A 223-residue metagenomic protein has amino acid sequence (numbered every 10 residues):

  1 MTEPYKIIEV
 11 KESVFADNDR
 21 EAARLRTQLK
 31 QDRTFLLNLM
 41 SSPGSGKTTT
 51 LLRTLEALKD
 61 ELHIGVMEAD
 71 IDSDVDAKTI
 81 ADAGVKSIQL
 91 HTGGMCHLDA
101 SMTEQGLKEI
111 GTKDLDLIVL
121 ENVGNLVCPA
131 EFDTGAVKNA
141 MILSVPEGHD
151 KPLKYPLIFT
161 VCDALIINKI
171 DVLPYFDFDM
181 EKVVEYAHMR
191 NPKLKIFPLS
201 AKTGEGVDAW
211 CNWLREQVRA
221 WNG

Functional and structural regions predicted by a protein language model:
P4-T27, D32-M40, S45, T49 (+3 more regions): Nucleotide-state-sensitive switch-loop elements of NTP-binding domains
T50, D99, K151-K154, D179 (+1 more regions): Residues at alpha-helix caps and immediate loop-helix transition turns in enzyme cores, especially N- and C-cap
D70, N168, S200: Active-site glycine-centered loops adjacent to acidic/histidine catalytic or metal-binding residues that shape
H91, L143, S200: Residues at the C-termini of beta-strands that transition into short coil/loop
P129-A136, V145-K193: Conserved C-terminal guanine-recognition region of P-loop GTPase G domains, centered on the G4
L173-G223: Canonical P-loop GTPase G-domain recognition
